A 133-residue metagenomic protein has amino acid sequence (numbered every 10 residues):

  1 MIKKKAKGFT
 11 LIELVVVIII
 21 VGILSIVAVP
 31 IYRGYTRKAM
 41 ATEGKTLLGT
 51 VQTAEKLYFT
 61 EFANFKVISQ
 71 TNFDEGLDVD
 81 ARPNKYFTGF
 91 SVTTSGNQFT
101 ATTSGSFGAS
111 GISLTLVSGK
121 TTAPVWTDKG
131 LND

Functional and structural regions predicted by a protein language model:
M1-F9: N-terminal leader/signal peptides at the extreme start of proteins
T10, Y32-Y35: Ser/Thr-glycine-rich phosphate-binding loops at phosphate-binding pockets of nucleotides, nucleotide cofactors
L14, Y35-K38: Amphipathic alpha-helical segments that mediate coupling or scaffolding at interfaces
V15-I31: Alpha-helical hydrophobic helix detector
R37-N64: Membrane-proximal N-terminal amphipathic helix
K56-D133: Periplasmic/extracellular, small/polar-rich flexible segments of pilin-like filament-forming proteins
